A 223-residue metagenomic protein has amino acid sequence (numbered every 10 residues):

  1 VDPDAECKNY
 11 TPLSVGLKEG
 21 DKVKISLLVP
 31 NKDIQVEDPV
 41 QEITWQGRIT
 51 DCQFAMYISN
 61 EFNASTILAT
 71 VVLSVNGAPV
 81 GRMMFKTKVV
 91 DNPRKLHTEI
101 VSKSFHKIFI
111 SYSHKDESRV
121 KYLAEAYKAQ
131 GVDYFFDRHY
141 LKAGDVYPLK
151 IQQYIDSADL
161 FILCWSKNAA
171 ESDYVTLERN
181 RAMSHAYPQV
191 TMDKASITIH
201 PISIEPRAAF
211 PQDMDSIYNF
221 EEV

Functional and structural regions predicted by a protein language model:
V1-P30, V40-E42, E61-K88: A structural signal for beta-rich interaction modules in eukaryotic proteins
L28-D33, H139: Change "in extracellular beta-sheet-rich domains … of secreted and cell-surface proteins" to "in beta-sheet-rich domains
Q41-F62: Short, hydrophobic beta-strand segments
Q41-W45, A64, V75-C164, M183-T198: Conserved N-terminal substructure of TIR/SEFIR domains
K167-N168, S196-A209: Short beta-alpha junction loops
K167-P188: Conserved TIR/SEFIR loop-to-helix hotspot centered on a Trp-containing motif with a nearby acidic residue
R207-N219: Glycine-rich, charge-decorated loop segments at or immediately adjacent to ligand/cofactor-binding or catalytic sites
E222-V223: Short acidic-hydrophobic, aromatic-tinged amphipathic segments that line or gate anion-handling sites
